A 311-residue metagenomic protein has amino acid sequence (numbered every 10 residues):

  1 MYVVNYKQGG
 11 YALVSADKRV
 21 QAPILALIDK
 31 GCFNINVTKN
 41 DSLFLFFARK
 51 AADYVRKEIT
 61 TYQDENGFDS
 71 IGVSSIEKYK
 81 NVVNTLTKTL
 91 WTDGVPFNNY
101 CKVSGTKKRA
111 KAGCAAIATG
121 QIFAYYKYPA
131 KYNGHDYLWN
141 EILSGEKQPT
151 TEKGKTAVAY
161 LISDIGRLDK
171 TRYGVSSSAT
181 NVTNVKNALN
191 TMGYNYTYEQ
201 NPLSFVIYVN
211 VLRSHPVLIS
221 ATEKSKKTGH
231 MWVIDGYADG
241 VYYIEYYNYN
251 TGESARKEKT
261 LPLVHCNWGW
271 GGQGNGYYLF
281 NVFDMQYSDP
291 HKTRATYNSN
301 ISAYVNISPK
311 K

Functional and structural regions predicted by a protein language model:
M1-Q8, N195-L263, N267: Active-site-adjacent substructure of cysteine-protease-like catalytic cores
M1-V3, Y11-K80, Y247-E253, K259-L261 (+1 more regions): Noncatalytic regulatory segments and standalone regulatory/sensor domains
V3-N5, A12-L13, A26, G113-A124 (+6 more regions): Structural recognition of the beta-strand scaffold that forms the well-ordered cores of secreted hydrolase catalytic
Y6, T106, A110-K111, A115 (+3 more regions): Extracytoplasmic/periplasmic, Sec-exported soluble proteins
G9-G10, V20, R109, G120-Q121 (+6 more regions): Solvent-exposed loop/turn segments at secondary-structure junctions within structured extracellular/periplasmic domains
P23-V175: Active-site-adjacent structural segments surrounding the nucleophilic cysteine of cysteine proteases and isopeptidases
L138, S178-N181, L203-F205: A diffuse structural propensity rather than consistent per-protein peaks
T171-S178, V185, L189: A domain-level signal for caspase-like cysteine endopeptidase catalytic cores and their zymogen-processing architecture
